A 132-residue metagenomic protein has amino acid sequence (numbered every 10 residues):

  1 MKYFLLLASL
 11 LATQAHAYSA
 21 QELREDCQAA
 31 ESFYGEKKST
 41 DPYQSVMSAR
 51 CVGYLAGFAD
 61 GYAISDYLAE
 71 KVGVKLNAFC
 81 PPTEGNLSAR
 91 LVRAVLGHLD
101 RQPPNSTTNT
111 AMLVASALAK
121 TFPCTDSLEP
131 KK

Functional and structural regions predicted by a protein language model:
Y3-T13: Sec-dependent N-terminal signal peptides
T13-S19: Sec/Tat signal peptide C-region and signal peptidase I cleavage site
Q21-A94: Short N-proximal segments of mature Sec-exported proteins
F58-A69, Q102, S106, T121 (+1 more regions): Amphipathic alpha-helical interaction segments
P81, R93-P104, T110, K120: Acidic, glycine-rich flexible loop segments
S106-K132: C-terminal partner/receptor-binding element of secreted or periplasmic proteins
